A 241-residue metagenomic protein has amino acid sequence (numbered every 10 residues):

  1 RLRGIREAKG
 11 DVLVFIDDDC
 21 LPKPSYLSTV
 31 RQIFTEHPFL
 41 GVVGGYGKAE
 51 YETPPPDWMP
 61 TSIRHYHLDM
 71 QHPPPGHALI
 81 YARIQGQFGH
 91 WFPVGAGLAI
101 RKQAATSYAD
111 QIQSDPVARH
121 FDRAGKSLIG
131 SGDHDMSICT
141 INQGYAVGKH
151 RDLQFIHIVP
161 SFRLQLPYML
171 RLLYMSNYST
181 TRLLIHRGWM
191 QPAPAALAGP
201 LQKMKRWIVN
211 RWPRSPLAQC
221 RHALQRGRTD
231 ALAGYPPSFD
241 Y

Functional and structural regions predicted by a protein language model:
R1-A8: Glycine-rich, basic loop-to-helix element that forms the pyrophosphate-binding segment of sugar-nucleotide handling
L13: Short aromatic/hydrophobic "clamp" motif used to bind/position activated sugar donors
D17-L21: The conserved acidic donor/metal-binding loop of glycosyltransferases
S25-P60: Conserved donor NDP-sugar-binding/catalytic core segment of glycosyltransferases
I63-H90: Short, flexible, basic/aromatic active-site loop/helix in glycosyltransferases
P116-M136: Acidic donor-binding loop at a coil-to-helix junction in glycosyltransferase catalytic cores that engages
L128, H134-I156: Catalytic donor-sugar/metal-binding loop of nucleotide-sugar-dependent glycosyltransferases
R171-Y178, W189-Y241: Non-catalytic, C-terminal membrane-associated alpha-helical segments of glycosyltransferases
